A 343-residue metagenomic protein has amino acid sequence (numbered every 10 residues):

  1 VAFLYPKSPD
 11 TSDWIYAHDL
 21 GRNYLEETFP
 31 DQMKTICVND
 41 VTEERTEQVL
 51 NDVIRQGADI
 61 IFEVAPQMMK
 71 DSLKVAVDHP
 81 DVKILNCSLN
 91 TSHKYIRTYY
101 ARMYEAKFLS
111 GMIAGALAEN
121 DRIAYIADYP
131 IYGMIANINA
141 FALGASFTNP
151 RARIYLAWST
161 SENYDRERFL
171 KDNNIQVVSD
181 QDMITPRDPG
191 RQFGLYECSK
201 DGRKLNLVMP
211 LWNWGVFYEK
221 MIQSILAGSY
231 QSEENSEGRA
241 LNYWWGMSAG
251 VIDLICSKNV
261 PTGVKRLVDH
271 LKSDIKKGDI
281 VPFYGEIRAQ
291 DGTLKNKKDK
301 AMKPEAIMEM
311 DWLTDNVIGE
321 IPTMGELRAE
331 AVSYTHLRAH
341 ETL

Functional and structural regions predicted by a protein language model:
V1-G21, L25-F29, I36-E43, P66 (+1 more regions): Extracytoplasmic "Venus flytrap"
R22, L109-A152, L156, E237-N259: An alpha-beta-alpha
K34-V53, S159-K171: Structural motif
A58-P66, L85-C87, I175-I184, V208-W212 (+1 more regions): Periplasmic-binding protein-like
V77-Y100: Flexible loop/hinge segments that line or gate small-molecule binding clefts
Y99-D121, L211-Q231: Hydrophobic alpha-helical segments within soluble ligand-binding/sensing domains
T185-R266: Extracellular/periplasmic periplasmic-binding protein-like sensory domains
T335-T342: Conserved small/polar residues in nucleotide/adenosyl-binding loops
